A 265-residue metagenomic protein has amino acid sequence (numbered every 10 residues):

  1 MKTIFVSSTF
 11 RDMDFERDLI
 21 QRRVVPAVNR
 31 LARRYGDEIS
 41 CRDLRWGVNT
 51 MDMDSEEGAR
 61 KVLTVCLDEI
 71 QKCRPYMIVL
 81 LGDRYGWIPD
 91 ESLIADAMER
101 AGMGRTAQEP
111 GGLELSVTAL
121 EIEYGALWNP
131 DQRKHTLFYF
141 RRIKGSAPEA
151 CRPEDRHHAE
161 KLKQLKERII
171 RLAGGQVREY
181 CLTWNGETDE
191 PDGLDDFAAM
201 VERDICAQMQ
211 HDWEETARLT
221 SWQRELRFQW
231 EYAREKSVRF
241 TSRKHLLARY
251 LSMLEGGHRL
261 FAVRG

Functional and structural regions predicted by a protein language model:
M1-F5, R11-A27: Hydrophobic alpha-helical membrane-insertion signals
M1-K2, R74-P75, D131-T136: Short glycine-/polar-rich loops that comprise or flank the Walker A/P-loop and associated switch/sensor motifs
V6, V79, G125, F138-F140: Structural beta-sheet core signal
M13-F15, T50, Y85-D90, G145-E149 (+1 more regions): Short catalytic/ligand-binding loop motif for oxyanion handling, primarily in non-cytosolic enzymes, centered on
A27-V65, Q108-L113: Conserved BB-loop
D54-V65, E69, P75, D83-D131: Conserved TIR/SEFIR loop-to-helix hotspot centered on a Trp-containing motif with a nearby acidic residue
Q108, L137-Y232, K236-V238: C-terminal interaction surface of TIR/SEFIR-family domains
S221-G265: Walker A/P-loop phosphate-binding element recognition
